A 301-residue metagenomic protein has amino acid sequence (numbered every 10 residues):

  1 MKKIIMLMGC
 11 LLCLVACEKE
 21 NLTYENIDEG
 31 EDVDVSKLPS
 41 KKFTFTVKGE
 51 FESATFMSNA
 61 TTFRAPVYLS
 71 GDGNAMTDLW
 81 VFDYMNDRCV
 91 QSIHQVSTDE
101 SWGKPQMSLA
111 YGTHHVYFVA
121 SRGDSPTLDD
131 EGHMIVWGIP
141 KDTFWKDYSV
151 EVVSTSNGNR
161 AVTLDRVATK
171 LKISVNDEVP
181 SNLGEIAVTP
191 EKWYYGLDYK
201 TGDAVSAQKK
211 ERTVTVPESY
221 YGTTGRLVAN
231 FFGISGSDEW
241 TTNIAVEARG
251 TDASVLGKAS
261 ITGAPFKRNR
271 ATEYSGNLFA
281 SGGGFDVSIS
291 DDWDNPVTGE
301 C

Functional and structural regions predicted by a protein language model:
M1-I4, E18-K19: Positively charged n-region of N-terminal signal peptides that target proteins for export
M6-G9: Sec-dependent N-terminal signal peptides
C13-A16: C-terminal motif of bacterial Sec signal peptides marking the signal peptidase cleavage site
E18-D78, P126-P190, V287: Primarily secretory-pathway and cell-envelope proteins
F43, V116, R160, L171 (+2 more regions): Hydrophobic residues positioned within well-ordered beta-strands of beta-sheet architectures
A65-D130, N182-R270, N295-C301: Tryptophan-paired
D142-W145, F266-F279: Low-complexity, Pro/Ser/Thr- and charge-rich linker/hinge segments at domain boundaries
N277-C301: Acidic, serine/threonine- and proline-rich intrinsically disordered appendage/tail regions
